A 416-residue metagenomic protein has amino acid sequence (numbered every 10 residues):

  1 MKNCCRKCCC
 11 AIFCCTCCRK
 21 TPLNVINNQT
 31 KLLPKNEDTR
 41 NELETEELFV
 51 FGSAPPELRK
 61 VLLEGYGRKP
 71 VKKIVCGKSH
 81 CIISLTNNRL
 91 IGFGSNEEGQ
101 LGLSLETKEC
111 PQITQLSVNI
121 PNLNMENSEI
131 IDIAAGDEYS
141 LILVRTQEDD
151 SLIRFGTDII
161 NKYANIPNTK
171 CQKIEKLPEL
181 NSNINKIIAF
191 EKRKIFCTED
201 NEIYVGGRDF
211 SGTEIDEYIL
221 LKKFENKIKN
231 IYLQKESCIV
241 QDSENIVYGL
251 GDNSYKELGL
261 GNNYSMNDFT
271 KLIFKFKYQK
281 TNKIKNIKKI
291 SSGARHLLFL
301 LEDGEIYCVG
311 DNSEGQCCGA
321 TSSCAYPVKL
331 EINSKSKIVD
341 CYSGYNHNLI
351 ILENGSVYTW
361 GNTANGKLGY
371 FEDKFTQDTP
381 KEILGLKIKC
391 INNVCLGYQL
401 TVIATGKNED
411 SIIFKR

Functional and structural regions predicted by a protein language model:
M1-N27: Cysteine-dense, membrane-associated helical/juxtamembrane modules
N36-G67, K73, G94-T114, L152-L180 (+7 more regions): Short glycine/serine- and acidic-residue-enriched loop/turn motifs that recur at repeat junctions
V50, H80-I83, G92, Y139-I142 (+10 more regions): Conserved core positions of repeat-based scaffolds
T86-R89, T146, E199-E202, S243-I246 (+4 more regions): Tandem repeat domain/solenoid detector
A294, Y342-S356, N362-G366: Loop/turn-rich, solvent-exposed surfaces of beta-rich toroidal or solenoidal domains
E331, S336, K374-N393: Conserved blade-ending motifs and adjacent loop-strand segments that build the rim/top face of beta-propeller domains
